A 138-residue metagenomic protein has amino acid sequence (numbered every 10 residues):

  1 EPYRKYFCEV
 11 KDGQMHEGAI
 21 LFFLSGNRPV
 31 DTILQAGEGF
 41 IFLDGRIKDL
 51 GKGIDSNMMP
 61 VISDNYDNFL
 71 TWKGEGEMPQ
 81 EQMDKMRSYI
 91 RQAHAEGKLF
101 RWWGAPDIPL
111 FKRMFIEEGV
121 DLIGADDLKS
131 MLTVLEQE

Functional and structural regions predicted by a protein language model:
E1-E138: Catalytic cores of phosphodiester-bond hydrolases, prominently lipid phosphodiesterases
